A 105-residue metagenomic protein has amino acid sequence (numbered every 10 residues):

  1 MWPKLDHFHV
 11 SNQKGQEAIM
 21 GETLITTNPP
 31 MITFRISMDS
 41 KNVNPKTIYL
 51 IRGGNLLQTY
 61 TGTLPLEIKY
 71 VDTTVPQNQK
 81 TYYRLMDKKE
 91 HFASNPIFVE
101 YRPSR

Functional and structural regions predicted by a protein language model:
M1-R105: C-terminal functional module detector
